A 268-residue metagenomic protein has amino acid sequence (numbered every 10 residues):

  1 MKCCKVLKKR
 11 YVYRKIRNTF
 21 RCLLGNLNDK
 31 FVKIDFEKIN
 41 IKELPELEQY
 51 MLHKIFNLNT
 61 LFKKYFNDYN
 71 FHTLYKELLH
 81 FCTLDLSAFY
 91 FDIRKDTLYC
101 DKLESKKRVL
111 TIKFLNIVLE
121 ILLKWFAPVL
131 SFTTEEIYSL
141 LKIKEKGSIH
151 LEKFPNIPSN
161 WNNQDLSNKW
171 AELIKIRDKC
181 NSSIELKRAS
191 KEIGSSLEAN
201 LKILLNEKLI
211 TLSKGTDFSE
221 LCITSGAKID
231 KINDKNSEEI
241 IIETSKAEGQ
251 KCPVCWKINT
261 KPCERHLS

Functional and structural regions predicted by a protein language model:
M1-L24, K76-L79, L110-E135: Structured ligand/cofactor/substrate-binding pocket environments in proteins
M1-Y11, D68, H72-T73, N163-A171: Conserved phosphate-binding loops in nucleotide/dinucleotide-binding enzymes
D29-T60, F91-S183, S190-L205, D230 (+1 more regions): Acidic, turn-prone loop/beta-hairpin segments
C82-T83: Hydrophobic residues within the alpha-helices of tandem HEAT/HEAT-like
G215-D230: A glycine-rich helix N-cap at a beta->alpha junction
I241-G249, W256-K257: Short, flexible, mixed-charge glycine/proline-rich loop motifs that serve as phosphate/nucleic-acid-contacting
C252-C255, C263-H266: Short cysteine-rich clusters marking metal-coordination/redox-active sites
